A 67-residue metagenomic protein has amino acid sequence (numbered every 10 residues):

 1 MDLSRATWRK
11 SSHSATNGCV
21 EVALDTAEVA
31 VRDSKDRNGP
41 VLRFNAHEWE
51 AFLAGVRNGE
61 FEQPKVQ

Functional and structural regions predicted by a protein language model:
M1-Q67: Positively charged, low-complexity terminal tracts and the immediately adjacent first secondary-structure elements
